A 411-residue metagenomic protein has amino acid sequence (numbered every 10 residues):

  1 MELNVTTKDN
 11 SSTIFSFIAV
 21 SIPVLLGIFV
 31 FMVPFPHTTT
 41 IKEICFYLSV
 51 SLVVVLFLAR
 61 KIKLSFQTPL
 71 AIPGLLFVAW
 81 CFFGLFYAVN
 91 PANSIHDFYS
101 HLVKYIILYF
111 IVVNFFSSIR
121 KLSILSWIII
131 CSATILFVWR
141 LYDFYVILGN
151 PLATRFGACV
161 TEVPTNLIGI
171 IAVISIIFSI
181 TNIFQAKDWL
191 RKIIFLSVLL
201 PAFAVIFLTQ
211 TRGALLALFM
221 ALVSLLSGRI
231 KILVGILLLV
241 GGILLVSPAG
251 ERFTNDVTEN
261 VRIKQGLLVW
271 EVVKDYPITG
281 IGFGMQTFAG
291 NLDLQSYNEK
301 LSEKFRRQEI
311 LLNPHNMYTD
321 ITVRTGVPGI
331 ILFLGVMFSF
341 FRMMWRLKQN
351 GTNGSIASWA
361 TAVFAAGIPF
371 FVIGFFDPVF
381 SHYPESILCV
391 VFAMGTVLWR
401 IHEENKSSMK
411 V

Functional and structural regions predicted by a protein language model:
M1-N93, S117-S123, W127, N182-I193 (+2 more regions): Transmembrane signal-anchor hairpin modules in multi-pass inner-membrane enzymes, especially those that act on
F29, V50, V78, F82 (+9 more regions): Alpha-helical transmembrane segments of multi-pass inner-membrane proteins
V30-S49, K63-L70, A79-Y105, N114-I124 (+4 more regions): Interfacial transmembrane-helix termini
M32-F35, G242-E251: Transmembrane signal-anchor helices characteristic of membrane glycosylation enzymes that use polyprenol
Y47-V54, K231-I232, V363-V411: Transmembrane alpha-helices of multi-pass inner-membrane enzymes
L48-L52, R262-Y276: Extracytoplasmic loop-helix module adjacent to an early transmembrane segment
T254-L267, G282-T325, L347: Long extracytoplasmic/lumenal interhelical loops at the membrane interface of multi-pass membrane proteins
T325-I368: Hydrophobic transmembrane alpha-helices and their immediate junctions
